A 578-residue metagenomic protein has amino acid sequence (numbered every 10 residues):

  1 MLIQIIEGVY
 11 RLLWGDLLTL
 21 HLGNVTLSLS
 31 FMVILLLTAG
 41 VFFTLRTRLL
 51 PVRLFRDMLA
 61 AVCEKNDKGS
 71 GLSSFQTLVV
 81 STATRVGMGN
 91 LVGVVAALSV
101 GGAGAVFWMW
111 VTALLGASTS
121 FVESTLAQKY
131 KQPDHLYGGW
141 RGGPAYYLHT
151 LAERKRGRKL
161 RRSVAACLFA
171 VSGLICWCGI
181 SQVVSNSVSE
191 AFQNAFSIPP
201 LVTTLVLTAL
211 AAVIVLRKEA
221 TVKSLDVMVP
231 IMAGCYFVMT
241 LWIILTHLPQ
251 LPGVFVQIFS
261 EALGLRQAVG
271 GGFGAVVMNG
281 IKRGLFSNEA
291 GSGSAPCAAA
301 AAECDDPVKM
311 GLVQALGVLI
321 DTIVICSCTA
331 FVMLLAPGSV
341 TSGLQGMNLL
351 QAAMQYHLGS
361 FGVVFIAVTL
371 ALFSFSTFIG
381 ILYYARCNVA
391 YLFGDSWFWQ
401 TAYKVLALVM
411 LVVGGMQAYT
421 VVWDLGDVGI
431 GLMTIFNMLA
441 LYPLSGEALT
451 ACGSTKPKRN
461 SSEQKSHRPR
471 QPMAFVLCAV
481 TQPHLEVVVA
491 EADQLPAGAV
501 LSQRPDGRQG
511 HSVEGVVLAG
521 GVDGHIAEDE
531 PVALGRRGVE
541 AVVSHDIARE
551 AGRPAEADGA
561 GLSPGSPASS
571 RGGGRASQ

Functional and structural regions predicted by a protein language model:
M1-M88, L98-A105, G116, A440-S462: N-terminal alpha-helical transmembrane segments of multi-pass membrane transport and channel/translocase proteins
L35, F43-L59, A165, G173 (+5 more regions): Membrane-interface loop-to-helix entry segments
A39-T44, T82, L115-W140, H149-N186 (+3 more regions): Helix-loop-helix module between adjacent transmembrane segments
L49-S74, A96, G102-V106, S118-L160 (+3 more regions): Flexible loop linkers connecting adjacent transmembrane helices in multi-pass alpha-helical membrane transporters
K68-V100, L126-K129, L136-L151, V164 (+2 more regions): Alpha-helical membrane segments and immediately flanking helix-loop junctions that form or couple to the substrate/ion
L115-E123, T203-K218, V229-P249, K282-L285 (+2 more regions): Selective recognition of specific alpha-helical transmembrane segments in multi-pass small-molecule
E123-H135, L241-Q257, G270-G271, A301-C304 (+1 more regions): Extracellular/periplasmic helix-exit of transmembrane alpha-helices
Q464-V480, G561, P567-A568, G573-A576: N-terminal amphipathic/hydrophobic targeting modules at extreme N-termini, encompassing cleavable Sec/SRP-type signal
